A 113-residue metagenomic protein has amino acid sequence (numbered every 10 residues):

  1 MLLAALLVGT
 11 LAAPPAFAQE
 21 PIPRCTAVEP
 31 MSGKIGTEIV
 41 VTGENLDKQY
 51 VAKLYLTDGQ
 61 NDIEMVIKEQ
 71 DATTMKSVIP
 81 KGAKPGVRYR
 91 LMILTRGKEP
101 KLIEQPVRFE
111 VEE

Functional and structural regions predicted by a protein language model:
A4-L6, A16: Cleavable N-terminal signal peptides
F17-E113: Ser/Thr/Pro-rich low-complexity tracts
